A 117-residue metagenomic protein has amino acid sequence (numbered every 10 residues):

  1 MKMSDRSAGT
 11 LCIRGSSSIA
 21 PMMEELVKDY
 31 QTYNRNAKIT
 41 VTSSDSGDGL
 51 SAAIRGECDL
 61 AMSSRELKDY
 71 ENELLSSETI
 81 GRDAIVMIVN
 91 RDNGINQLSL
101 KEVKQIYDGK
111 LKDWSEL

Functional and structural regions predicted by a protein language model:
M1-L117: Flexible loop/hinge segments at secondary-structure junctions
